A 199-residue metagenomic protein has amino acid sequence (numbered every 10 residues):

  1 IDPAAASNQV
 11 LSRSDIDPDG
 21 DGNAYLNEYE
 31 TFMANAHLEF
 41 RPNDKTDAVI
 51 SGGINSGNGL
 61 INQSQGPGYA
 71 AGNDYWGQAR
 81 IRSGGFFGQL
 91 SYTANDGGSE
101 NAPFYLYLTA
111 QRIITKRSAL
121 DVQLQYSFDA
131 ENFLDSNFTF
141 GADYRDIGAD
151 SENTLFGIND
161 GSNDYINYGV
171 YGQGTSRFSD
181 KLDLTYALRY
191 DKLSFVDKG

Functional and structural regions predicted by a protein language model:
I1-G57, N73-G77: Transmembrane beta-barrel wall of Gram-negative outer-membrane proteins
D2-L26, S64, F104-Q111, D150-S162: Flexible, solvent-exposed loop segments that connect beta-strands
R41, T46, S51-G53, N73-G199: Face-selective signature of the C-terminal outer-membrane beta-barrel domain
L60-I61: Short Pro/Gly-enriched beta-strand edge/turn motifs at strand-loop
